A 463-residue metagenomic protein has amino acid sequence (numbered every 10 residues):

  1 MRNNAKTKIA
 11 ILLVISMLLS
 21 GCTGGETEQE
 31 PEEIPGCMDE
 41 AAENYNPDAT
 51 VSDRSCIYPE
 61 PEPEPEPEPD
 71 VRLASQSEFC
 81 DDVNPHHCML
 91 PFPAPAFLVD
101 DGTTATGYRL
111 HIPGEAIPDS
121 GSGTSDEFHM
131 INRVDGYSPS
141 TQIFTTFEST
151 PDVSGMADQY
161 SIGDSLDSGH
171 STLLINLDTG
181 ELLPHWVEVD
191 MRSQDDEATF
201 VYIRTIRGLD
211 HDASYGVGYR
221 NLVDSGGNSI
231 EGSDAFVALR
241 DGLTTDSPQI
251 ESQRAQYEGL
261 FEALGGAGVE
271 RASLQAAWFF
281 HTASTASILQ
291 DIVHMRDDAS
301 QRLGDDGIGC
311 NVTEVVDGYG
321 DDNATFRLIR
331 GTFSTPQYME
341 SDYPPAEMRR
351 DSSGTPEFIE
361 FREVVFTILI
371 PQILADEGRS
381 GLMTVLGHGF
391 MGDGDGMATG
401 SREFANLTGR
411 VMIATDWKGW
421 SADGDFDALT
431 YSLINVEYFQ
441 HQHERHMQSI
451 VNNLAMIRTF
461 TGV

Functional and structural regions predicted by a protein language model:
M1, G24, T150-M156, Y338-S341 (+2 more regions): Short regulatory "switch" loops immediately downstream of catalytic or recognition motifs within protein catalytic
M1-E32: Secretory targeting signatures
E26-P67: Extracellular calcium-associated, cysteine-rich motifs in secreted modular proteins
P67-P344: Acidic, low-complexity Ser/Thr/Gly/Pro-rich repeat segments typical of extracellular/periplasmic and surface-exposed
S193-R220, D224-S225, I359-S401: A conserved hydrophobic secondary-structure block that centers on an alpha-helix together with its immediately flanking
S341-V364, D376-V463: Cap/lid segment of the alpha/beta-hydrolase catalytic domain
